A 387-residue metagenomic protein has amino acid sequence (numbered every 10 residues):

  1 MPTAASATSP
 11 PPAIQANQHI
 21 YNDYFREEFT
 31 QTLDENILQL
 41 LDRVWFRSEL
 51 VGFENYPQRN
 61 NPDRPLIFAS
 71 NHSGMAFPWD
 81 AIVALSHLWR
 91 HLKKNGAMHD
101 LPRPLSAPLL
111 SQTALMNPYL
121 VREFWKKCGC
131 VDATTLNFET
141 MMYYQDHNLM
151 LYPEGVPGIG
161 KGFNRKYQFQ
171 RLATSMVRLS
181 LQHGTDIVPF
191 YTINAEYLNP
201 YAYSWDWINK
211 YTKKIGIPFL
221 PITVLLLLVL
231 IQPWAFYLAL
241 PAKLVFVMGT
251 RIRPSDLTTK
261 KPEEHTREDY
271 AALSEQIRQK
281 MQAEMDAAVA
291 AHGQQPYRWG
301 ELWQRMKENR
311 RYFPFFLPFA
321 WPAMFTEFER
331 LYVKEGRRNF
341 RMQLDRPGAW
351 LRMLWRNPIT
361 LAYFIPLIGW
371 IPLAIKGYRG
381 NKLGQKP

Functional and structural regions predicted by a protein language model:
M1, E154-P157, T266: Intrinsically disordered low-complexity regions specifically enriched for long asparagine
P2-T135, W299-P387: Membrane-anchoring hydrophobic helices of lipid-metabolizing enzymes
T32, R43-I252: Soluble catalytic domains of membrane acyltransferases
E35, Q39, R43, S86 (+11 more regions): Charged/polar, solvent-exposed surface patches and flexible loops
I222-F316: C-terminal folded domains that constitute the principal catalytic or ligand-binding module of multi-domain proteins
